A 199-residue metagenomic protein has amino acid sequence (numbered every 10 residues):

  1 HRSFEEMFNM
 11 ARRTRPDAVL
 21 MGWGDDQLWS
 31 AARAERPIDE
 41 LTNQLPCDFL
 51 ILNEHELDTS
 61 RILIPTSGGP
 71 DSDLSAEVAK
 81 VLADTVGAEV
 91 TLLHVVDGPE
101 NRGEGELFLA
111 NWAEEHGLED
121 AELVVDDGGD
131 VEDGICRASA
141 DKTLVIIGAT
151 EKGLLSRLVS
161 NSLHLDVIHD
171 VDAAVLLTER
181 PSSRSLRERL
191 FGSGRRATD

Functional and structural regions predicted by a protein language model:
H1-V19, D25-D26, H116-V145, A149-H164 (+3 more regions): Structural beta-alpha unit
E6, S75-V78, F108, G134: Well-ordered alpha-helical segments embedded in enzymatic catalytic cores
N9-M10, V78-L82, W112: A generic secondary-structure signal
D17-E104, E119, T143, D166-D199: Intrinsically disordered or low-complexity boundary/linker segments at protein termini and domain junctions
V95-V124, V131: Glycine-rich phosphate/pyrophosphate-binding loop and the adjoining helix
